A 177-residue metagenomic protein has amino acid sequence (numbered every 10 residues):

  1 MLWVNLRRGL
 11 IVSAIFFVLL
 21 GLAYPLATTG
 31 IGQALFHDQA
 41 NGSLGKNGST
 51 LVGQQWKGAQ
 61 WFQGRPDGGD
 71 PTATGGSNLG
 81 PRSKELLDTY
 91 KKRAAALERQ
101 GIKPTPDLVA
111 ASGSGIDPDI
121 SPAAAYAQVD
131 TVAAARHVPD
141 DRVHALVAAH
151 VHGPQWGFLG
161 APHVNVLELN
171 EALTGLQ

Functional and structural regions predicted by a protein language model:
M1-R7: Cytosolic-side transmembrane helix boundary signature
R7, I31-G32, N170: Short, well-ordered alpha-helical packing segments
G9-A27: Hydrophobic membrane-insertion alpha-helices, especially the h-region of bacterial N-terminal signal peptides
A14, G58, P162-N165: Basic, gly/Ser/Thr/Pro-rich low-complexity segments located predominantly at protein N termini
G21, L26-T28, G32-Q128, A135 (+2 more regions): Flexible, solvent-exposed loop/hinge segments and secondary-structure transition points
A134-A135, P139-Q177: Extracytoplasmic/periplasmic C-terminal soluble domains
